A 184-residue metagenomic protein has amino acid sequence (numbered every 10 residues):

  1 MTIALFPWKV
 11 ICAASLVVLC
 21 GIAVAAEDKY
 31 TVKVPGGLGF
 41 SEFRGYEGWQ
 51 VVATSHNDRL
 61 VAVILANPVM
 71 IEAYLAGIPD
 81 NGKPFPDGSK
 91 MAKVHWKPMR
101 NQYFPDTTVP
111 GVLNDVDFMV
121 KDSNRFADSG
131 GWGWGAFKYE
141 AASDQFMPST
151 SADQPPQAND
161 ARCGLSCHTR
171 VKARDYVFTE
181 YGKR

Functional and structural regions predicted by a protein language model:
M1-C12: Bacterial N-terminal signal peptides that target proteins for export
T2-I3, P35, N67: Alpha-helix initiation/capping motif
L5, L19-C20, V24: Intrinsic disorder/low-complexity segments, especially N-terminal tails and targeting/processing regions
I11, D58-V61, V69: Residue-level detector of intrinsically disordered/flexible regions characterized by low predicted structural confidence
I11-G21: Bacterial N-terminal signal peptides
A26-D58, G82-R184: Sequence context surrounding c-type heme c attachment/ligation sites in exported
V63-N81, N101-F104: N-terminal post-signal-peptidase region of extra-cytosolic proteins
